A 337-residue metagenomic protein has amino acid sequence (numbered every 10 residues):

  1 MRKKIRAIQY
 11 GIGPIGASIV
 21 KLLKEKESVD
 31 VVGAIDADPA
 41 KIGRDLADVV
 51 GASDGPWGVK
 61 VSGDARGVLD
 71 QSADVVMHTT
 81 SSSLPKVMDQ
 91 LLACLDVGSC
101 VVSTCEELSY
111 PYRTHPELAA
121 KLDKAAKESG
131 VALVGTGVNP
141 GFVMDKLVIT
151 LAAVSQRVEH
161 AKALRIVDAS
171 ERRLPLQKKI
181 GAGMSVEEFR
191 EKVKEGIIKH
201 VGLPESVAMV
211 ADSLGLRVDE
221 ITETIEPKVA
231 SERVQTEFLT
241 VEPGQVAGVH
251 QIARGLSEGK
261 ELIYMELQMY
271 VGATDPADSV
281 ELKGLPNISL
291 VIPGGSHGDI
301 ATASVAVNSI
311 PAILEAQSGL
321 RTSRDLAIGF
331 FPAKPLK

Functional and structural regions predicted by a protein language model:
M1-V97, A312: N-terminal glycine-/serine-/threonine-rich beta1-alpha1-beta2 phosphate-ribose binding loop of Rossmann-like
Y10, P14, A152-D278, S296 (+2 more regions): Active-site-lining helix/loop region of Rossmann-like oxidoreductase modules
G13-I15, S83, L108-Y112, V138-M144: Gly/Ser/Thr-rich loops at beta-strand to alpha-helix junctions that form or flank small-molecule/cofactor-binding
A37, S81, S99, C105-S109 (+2 more regions): Short, ordered loop/turn segments at secondary-structure junctions
L92, V97, C105-V131: Rossmann-fold NAD(P)-binding glycine/threonine-rich loop
A119-V138, L147, A161-K162: Rossmann-fold dehydrogenase core element
F142-A153: Alpha-helical support elements that line or immediately flank enzyme active sites and cofactor-binding pockets
Y270-K337: C-terminal helical cap and adjacent loop that interface with cofactors, partners, or active-site loops
